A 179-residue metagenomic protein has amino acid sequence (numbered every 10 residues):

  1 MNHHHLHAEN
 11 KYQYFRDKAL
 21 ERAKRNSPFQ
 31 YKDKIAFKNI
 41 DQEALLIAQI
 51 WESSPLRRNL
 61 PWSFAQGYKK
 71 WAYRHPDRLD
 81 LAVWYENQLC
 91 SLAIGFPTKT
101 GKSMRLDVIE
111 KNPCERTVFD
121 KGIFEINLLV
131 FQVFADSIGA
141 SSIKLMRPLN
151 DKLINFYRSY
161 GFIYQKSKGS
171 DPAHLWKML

Functional and structural regions predicted by a protein language model:
M1-V118, I126, V133-K144, S159-L179: Non-catalytic substrate-recognition and accessory regions of acyl/acetyltransferase enzymes
N127, K152-F156: Conserved short alpha-helix immediately C-terminal to the canonical SAM/SAH-binding motif I of Rossmann-like
K144-L145, N150-D151: Polybasic, proline/glycine-rich intrinsically disordered low-complexity segments
